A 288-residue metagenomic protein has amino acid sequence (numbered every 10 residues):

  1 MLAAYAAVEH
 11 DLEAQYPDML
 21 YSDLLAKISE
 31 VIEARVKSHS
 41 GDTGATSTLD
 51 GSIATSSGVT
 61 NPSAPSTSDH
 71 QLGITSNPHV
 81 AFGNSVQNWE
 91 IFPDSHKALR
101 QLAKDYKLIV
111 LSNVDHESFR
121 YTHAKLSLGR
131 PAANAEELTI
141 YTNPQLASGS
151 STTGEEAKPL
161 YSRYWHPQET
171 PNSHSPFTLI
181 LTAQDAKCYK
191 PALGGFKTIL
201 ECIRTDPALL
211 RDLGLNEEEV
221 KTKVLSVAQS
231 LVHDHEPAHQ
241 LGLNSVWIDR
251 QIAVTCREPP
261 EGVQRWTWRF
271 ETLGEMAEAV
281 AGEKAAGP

Functional and structural regions predicted by a protein language model:
M1-A4: Active-site neighborhood of HAD-like aspartate-dependent phosphohydrolases
A6-V80: A metal-dependent, Asp-based hydrolase signature
F82-V86: A non-catalytic, helix-rich entry segment at domain boundaries
H96, R100, I109-P288: Asp-based, Mg2+/Mn2+-dependent phosphohydrolase catalytic module
A103: Short glycine/Trp-rich loop-beta-loop segment that forms part of the substrate-binding cleft
